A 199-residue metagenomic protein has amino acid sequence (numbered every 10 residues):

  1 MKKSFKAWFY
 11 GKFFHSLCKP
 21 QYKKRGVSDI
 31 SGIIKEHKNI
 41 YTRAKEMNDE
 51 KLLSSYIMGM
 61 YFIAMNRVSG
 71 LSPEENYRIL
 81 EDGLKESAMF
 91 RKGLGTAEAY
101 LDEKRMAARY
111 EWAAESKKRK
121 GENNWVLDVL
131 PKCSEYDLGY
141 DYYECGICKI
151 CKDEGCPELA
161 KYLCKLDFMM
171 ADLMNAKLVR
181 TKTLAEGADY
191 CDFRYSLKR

Functional and structural regions predicted by a protein language model:
M1-R67: N-terminal, charged low-complexity regulatory/assembly segments
P20-I30, Y41-N48, R109-E111, V126-Y136 (+1 more regions): Phosphate-binding glycine-rich loops and adjacent basic patches that engage nucleotide phosphates, nucleic-acid
S28, S72-E75, P157, K177: Short coil/loop linkers at secondary-structure junctions
I57, Y61-I63, R67-D153: Amphipathic interaction/junction segments at domain boundaries or subunit interfaces
V126-E186: Short, hydrophobic/π-rich interface segment
E186-R194: Beta-rich nucleic-acid/ligand-interaction surfaces
Y195-R199: Short beta-strand-to-coil "C-cap" segments at the C-terminal boundary of structured domains/repeats, marking
